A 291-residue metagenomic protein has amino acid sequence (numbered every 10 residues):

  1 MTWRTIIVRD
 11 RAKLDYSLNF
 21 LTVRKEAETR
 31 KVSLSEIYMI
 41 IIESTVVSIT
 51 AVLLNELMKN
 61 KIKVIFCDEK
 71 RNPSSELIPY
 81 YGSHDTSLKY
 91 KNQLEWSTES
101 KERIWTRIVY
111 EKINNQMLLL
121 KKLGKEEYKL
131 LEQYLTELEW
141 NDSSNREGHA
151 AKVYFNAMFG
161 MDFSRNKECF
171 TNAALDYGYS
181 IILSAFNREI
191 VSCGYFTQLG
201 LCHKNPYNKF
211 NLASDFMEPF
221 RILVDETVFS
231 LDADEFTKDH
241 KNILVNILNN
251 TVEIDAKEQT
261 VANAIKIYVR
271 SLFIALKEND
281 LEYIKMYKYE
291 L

Functional and structural regions predicted by a protein language model:
M1-T5, V23-T29, D68-E69, L175-D176: A broad, low-specificity signal for short, low-complexity segments enriched in glycine/proline and polar/charged
T2-T5, R9-A12, K59, P73-L291: Active-site helix-to-loop segments that bind/position phosphate- or nucleotide-bearing substrates and donors across
R9-A51, N55: N-terminal ordered "arm"
S17-R24, K63, E137-E139, T171-N172: Short low-complexity stretches enriched in small and charged residues
E36-D85: Glycine/small-residue-rich interface belts in oligomeric ring/scaffold proteins and their assembly partners
